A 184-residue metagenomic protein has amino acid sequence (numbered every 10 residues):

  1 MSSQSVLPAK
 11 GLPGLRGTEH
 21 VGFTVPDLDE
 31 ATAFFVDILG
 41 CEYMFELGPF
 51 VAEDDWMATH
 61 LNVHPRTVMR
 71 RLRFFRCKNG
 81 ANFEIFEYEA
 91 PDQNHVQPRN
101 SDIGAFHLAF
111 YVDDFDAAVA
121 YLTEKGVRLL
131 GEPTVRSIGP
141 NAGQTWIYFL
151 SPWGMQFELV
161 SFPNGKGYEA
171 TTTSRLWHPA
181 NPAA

Functional and structural regions predicted by a protein language model:
M1-G14, F23, F83, F110 (+1 more regions): Vicinal oxygen chelate
S5-P8, E53-A58, D92-V96, I138: A short, acidic/glycine-rich surface segment
G14-G17, N100-A105, N141: Short glycine-enriched loop/turn motifs at secondary-structure junctions
T18, R70-F75, G80-I85, A105 (+1 more regions): Short, structured motif recognition centered on aromatic/hydrophobic residues
G22, R76, P91-D92, G104 (+1 more regions): Surface-exposed interaction/gating patches
T24-G80, A117, E124, P140-A142 (+1 more regions): Core segments of cupin and vicinal oxygen chelate
